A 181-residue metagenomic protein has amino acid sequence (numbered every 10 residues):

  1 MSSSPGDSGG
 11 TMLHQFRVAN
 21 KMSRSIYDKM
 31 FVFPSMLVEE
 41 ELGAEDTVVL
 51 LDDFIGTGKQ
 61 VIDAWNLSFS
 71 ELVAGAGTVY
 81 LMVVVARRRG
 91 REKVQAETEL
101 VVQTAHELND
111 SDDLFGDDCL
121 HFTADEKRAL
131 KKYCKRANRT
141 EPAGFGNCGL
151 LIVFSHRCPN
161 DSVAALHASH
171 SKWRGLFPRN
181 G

Functional and structural regions predicted by a protein language model:
S4-G9, Q15, N66-G181: PRPP-dependent phosphoribosyltransferase catalytic core
P5-T47, D52, G56-D63: Short, glycine/charge-rich flexible loops or terminal/linker lids adjacent to PRPP-binding catalytic cores
